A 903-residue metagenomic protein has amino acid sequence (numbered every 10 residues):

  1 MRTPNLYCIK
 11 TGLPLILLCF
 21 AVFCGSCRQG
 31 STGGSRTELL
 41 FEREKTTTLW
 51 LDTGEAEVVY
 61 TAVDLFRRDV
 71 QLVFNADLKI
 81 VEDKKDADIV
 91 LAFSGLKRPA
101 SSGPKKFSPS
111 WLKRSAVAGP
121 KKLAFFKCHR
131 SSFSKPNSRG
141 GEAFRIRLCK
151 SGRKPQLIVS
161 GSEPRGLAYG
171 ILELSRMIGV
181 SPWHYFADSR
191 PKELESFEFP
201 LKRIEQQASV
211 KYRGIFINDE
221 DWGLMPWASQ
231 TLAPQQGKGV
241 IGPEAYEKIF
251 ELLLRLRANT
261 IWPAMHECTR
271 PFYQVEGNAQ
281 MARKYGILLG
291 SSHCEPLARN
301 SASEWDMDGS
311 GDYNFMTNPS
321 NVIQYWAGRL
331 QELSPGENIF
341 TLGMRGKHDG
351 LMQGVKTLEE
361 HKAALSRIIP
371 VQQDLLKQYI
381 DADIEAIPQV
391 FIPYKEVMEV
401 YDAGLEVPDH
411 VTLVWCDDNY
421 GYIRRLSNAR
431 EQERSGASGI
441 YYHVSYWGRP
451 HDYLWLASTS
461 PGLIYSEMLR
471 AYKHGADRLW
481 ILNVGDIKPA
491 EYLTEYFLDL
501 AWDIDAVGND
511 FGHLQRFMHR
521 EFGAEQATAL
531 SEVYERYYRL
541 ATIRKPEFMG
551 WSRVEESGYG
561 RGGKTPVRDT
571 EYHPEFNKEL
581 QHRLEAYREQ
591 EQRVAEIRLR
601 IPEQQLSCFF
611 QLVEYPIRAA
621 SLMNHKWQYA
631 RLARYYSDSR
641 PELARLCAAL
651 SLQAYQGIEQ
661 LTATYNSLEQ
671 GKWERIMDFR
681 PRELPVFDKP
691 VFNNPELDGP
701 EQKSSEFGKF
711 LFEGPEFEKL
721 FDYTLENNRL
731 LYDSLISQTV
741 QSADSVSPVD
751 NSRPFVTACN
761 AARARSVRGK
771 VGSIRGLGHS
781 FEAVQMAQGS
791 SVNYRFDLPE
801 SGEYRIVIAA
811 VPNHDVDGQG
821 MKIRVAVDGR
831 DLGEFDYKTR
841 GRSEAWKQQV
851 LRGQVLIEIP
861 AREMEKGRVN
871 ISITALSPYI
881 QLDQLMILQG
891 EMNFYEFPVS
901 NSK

Functional and structural regions predicted by a protein language model:
M1-S35: Bacterial Sec-dependent N-terminal signal peptides
C27-Q207: Contiguous, structured surface segment used for ligand recognition
F133-T317, S334, V390-Y394, D402-Y422 (+3 more regions): Feature activates predominantly on carbohydrate-active enzymes
R190-L194, Q515-P685, S734, S745 (+1 more regions): C-terminal non-catalytic alpha-helical accessory regions
E193-F197, H266, Y273, M281-K284 (+2 more regions): Gly/Pro-rich turn-and-neighbor structural signature
L254, N259-W262, T269, W415-G421 (+1 more regions): Structured mid-domain segments that build the active-site/substrate or prosthetic-cofactor binding neighborhood
A644-T739, V749-N760: C-terminal amphipathic alpha-helical interaction region
E706-K903: Extracytoplasmic
